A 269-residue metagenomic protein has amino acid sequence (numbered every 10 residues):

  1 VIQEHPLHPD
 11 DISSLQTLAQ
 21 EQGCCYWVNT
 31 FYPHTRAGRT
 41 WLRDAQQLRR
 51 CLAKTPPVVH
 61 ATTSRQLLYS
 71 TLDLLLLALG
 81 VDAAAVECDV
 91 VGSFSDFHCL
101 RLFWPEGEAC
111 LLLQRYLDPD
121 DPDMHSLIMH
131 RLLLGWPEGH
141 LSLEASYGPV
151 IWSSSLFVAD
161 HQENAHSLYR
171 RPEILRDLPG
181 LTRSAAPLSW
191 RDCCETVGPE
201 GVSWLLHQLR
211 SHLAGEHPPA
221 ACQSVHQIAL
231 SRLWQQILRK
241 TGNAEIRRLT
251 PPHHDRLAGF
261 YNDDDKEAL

Functional and structural regions predicted by a protein language model:
Q3, L7-L74: A contiguous active-site-proximal alpha/beta segment in oxidoreductase catalytic domains
I12, A37, P122, L143-A145 (+1 more regions): Generic domain-boundary/flexible-linker signal
S13, T35-R36, Q66-L76, E200-H207 (+1 more regions): A structural signal for well-ordered alpha-helical segments within the folded catalytic domains of diverse enzymes
A19, D44-R49, L74-D82, L209-L213 (+1 more regions): Hydrophobic, Leu/Ile/Phe/Ala-enriched alpha-helical segments that form helix-helix packing faces
C25-V28, A83-C88, P219: Short secondary-structure capping/junction motifs at helix and strand boundaries
K54-E138, S146-P149, D255-D264: Rossmann-like dinucleotide-binding domain that binds NAD(P)(H)
L113-W204, A220: NAD(P)-dinucleotide binding in Rossmann-like oxidoreductases
C193-L269: C-terminal helix-rich "cap/oligomerization" subdomain common to oxidoreductases
